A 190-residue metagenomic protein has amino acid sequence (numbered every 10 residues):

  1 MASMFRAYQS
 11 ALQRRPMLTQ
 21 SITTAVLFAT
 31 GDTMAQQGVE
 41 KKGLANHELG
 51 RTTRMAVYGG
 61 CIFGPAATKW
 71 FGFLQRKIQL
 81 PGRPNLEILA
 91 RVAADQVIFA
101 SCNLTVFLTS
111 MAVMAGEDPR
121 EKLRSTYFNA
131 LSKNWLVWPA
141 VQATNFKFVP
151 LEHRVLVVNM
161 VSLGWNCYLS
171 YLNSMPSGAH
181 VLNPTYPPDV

Functional and structural regions predicted by a protein language model:
M1-L18, T33-K133, K147-V190: Flexible extramembrane linkers and terminal tails adjacent to transmembrane helices in organellar membrane proteins
L18-D32: The first (N-terminal) embedded transmembrane alpha-helix
T30, V97, W138: Conserved, mostly hydrophobic/aromatic
V137-T144: Hydrophobic, membrane-inserted alpha-helices
